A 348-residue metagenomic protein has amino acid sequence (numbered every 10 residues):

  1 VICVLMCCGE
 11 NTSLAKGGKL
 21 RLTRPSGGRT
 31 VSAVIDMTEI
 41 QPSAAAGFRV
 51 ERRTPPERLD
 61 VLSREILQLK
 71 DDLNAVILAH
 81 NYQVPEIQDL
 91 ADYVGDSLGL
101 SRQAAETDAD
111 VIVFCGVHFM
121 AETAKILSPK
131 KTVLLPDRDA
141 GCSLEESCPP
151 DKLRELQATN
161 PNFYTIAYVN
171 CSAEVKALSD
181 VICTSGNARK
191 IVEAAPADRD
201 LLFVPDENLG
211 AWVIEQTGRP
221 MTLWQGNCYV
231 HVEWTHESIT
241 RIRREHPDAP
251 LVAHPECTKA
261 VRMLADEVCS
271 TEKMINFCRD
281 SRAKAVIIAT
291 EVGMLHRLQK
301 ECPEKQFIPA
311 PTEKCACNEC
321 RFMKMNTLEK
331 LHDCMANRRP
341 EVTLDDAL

Functional and structural regions predicted by a protein language model:
V1-I2, V31: Accessible peptide chain termini
C3, C7-C8: Cysteine-centered motifs
S13, G17-V31: Short, Lys/Arg-enriched N-terminal segments with co-localized hydrophobic residues within the first ~10-30 amino acids
S32-C269, K273-I288, M294-L295, Q299-P309 (+1 more regions): Active-site loop-to-helix "anion-binding N-cap" substructures in soluble metabolic enzymes
